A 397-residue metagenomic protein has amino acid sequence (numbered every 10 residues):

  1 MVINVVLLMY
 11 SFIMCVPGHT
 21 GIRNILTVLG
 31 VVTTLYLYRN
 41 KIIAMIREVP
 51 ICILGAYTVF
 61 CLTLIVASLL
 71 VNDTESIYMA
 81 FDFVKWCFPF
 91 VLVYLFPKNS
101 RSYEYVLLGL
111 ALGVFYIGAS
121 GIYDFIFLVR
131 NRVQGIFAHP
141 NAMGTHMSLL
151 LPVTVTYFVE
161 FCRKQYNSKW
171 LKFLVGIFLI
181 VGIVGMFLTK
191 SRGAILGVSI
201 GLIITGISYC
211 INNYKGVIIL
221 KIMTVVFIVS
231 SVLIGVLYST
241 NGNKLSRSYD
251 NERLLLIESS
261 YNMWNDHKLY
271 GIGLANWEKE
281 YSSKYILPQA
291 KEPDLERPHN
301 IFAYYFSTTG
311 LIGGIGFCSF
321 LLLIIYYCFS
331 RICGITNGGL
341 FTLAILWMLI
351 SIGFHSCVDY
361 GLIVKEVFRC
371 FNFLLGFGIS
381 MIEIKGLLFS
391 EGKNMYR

Functional and structural regions predicted by a protein language model:
M1-V66, T74, K98-L108, Y157-L174 (+3 more regions): Transmembrane signal-anchor hairpin modules in multi-pass inner-membrane enzymes, especially those that act on
I3, V28-T34, L202, F320 (+1 more regions): Transmembrane alpha-helices of multi-pass inner-membrane enzymes
T20-R39, A80-V91, A142-L151, L196-I203 (+2 more regions): Membrane-embedded alpha-helical segments of multi-pass membrane proteins, especially the transmembrane helices
I53-L62, T74-L95, Y105-L108, V114 (+2 more regions): Aromatic-anchored transmembrane helix interface
F88, R101-V129, A138-I211, I234-G235 (+6 more regions): Alpha-helical transmembrane segments of multi-pass inner-membrane proteins
I183-G185, Y261, L269, E292-C328: A conserved mid-to-late transmembrane alpha helix and its immediate loop/hinge that forms the functional core
V184-T189, G206-D250, Y261-D266, L274: A membrane-periplasm/extracellular boundary helix in multi-pass inner-membrane enzymes that assemble envelope glycans
R247-N251, L255-E258, Y270-T309: Long extracytoplasmic/lumenal interhelical loops at the membrane interface of multi-pass membrane proteins
